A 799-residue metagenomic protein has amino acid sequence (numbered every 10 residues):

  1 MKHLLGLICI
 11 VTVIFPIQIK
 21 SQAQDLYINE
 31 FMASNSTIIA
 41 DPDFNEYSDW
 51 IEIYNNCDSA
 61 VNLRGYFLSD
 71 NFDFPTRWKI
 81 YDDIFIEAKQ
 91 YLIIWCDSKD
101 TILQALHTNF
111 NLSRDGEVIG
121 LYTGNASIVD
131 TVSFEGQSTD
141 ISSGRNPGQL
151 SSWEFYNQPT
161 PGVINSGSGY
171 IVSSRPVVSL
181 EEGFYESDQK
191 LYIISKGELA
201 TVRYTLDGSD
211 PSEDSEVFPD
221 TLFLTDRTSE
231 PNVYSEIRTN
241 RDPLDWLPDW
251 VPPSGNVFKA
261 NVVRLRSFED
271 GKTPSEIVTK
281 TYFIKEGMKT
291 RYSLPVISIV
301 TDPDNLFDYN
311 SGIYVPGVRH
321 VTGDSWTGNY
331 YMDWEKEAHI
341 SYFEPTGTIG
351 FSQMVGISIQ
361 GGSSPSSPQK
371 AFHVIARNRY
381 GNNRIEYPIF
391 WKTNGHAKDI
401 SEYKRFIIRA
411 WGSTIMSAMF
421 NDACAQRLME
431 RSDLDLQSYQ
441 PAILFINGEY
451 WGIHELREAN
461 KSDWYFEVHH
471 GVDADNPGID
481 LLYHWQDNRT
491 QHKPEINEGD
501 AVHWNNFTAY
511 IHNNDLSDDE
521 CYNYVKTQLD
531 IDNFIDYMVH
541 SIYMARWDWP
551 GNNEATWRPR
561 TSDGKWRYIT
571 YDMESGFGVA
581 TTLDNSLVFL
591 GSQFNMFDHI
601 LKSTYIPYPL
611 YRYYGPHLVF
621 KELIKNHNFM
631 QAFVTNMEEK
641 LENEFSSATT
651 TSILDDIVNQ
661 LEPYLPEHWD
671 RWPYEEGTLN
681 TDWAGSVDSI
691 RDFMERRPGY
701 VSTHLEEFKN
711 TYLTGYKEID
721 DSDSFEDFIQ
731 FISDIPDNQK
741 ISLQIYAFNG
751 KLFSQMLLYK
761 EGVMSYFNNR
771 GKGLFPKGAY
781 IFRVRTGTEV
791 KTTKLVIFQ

Functional and structural regions predicted by a protein language model:
Q22-W153, D214: Activation on beta-sandwich/Ig-like modules and their edge loops
A23, Y27, F31, F85-A88 (+7 more regions): Short, compositionally stereotyped local motifs that mark structural "simplifiers"
S152, P161-G167, S293-Y330, A338-H339 (+9 more regions): Middle-to-C-terminal accessory/interaction subdomains
K259, V763-M764, P776-I781: A glycine-anchored, Pro-Gly-centered beta-turn/N-cap motif
F268, I299, N305-H492: Conserved ATP-binding subdomain of kinase catalytic cores across diverse folds
T703-N738, K751, K794, F798-Q799: Residue-level detector of functionally pivotal "anchor" positions at catalytic/ligand-binding pockets or at interdomain
I745-F753, Y780: Short, glycine-anchored, charge-dense loop/turn motifs used at functional sites
L757, L774-Q799: C-terminal tail/sorting-segment detector
